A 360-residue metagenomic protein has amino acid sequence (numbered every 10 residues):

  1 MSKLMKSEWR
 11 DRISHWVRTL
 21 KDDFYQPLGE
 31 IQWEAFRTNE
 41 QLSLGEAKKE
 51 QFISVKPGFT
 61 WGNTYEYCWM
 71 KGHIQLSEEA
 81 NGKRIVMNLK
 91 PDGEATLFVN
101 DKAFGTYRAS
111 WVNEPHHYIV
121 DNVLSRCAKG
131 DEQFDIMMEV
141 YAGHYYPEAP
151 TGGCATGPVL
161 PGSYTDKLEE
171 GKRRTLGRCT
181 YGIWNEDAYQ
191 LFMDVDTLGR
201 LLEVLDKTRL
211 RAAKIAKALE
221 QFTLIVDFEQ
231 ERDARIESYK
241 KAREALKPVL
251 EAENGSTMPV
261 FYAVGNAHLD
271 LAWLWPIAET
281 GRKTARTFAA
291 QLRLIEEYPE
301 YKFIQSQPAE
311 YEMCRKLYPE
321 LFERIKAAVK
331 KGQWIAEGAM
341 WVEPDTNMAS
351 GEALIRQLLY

Functional and structural regions predicted by a protein language model:
M1-A80, D345: Extended carbohydrate-recognition surfaces in non-catalytic/accessory domains of CAZymes and lectin-like proteins
S2-E30, M137-A245: An acidic-aromatic loop/edge-strand motif
G45-K48, K56, T96-D121: Solvent-exposed beta-strand/loop surfaces of large extracellular or lumenal domains
N81-D101, I136-M138: Aromatic-lined ligand-binding clefts that engage carbohydrates, nucleic acids, or primary amines
A109-E114, I225-Y239, A267-K283, S306-R315 (+2 more regions): The substrate-binding groove and active-site-proximal loops of carbohydrate-active enzymes, especially glycoside
R126-E139: Noncatalytic modules at the cell exterior or secretory-pathway interfaces, chiefly beta-strand-rich lectin/adhesion
E237-A272, E279, T287, Q291-I295: Structured, charged N-terminal subsegments at the starts of enzyme catalytic cores and at intra-chain domain/subunit
G281-A336: Carboxylate/His-rich catalytic cores and anion/metal-binding grooves
